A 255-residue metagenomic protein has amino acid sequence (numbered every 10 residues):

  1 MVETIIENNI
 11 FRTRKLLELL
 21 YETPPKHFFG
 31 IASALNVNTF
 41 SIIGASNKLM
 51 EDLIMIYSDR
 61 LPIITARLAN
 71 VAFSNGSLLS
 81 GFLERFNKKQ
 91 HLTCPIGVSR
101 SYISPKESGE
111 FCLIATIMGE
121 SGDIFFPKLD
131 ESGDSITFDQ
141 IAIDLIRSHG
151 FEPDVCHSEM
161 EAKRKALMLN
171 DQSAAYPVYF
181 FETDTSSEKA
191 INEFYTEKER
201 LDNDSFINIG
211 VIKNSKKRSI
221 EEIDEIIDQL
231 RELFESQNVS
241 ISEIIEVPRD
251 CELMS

Functional and structural regions predicted by a protein language model:
V2-K48, I56, A66: Conserved Rossmann-fold NAD(P)-dependent oxidoreductase catalytic core, especially the SDR/UDP-sugar
E3-T4, E51-S255: Strand-loop microenvironment adjacent to phosphate/nucleotide-handling motifs in alpha/beta enzyme folds
